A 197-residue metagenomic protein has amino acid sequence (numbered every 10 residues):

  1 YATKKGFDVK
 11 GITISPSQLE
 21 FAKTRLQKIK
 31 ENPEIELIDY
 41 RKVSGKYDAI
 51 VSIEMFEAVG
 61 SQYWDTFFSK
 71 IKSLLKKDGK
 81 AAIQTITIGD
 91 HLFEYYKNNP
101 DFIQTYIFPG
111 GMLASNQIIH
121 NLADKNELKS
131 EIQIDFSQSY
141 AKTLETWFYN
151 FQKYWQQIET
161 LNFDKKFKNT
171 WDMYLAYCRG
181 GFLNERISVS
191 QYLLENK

Functional and structural regions predicted by a protein language model:
Y1-F7: Conserved SAM-binding loop of SAM-dependent methyltransferases across substrates and taxa, primarily the Class I
F7-T13: Conserved SAM-binding motif I beta-strand of class I
S15-S17: Conserved SAM/SAH-binding beta-strand->alpha-helix loop
A22-K23: Conserved SAM-binding loop
I38-V51: A short acidic, Gly/Pro-enriched loop at the edge of an enzyme's catalytic core that lines a small-molecule cofactor
A49-Y63: A short SAM/SAH-binding and catalytic strip from SAM-dependent methyltransferases
D65-K80: A short glycine-rich, Lys/Arg-flanked "PGG" loop and its adjoining helix->strand segment in the class I
T87-K197: Substrate-binding/catalytic lobe of Class I Rossmann-like enzymes that use SAM or dcSAM, i.e., the mid-to-C-terminal
